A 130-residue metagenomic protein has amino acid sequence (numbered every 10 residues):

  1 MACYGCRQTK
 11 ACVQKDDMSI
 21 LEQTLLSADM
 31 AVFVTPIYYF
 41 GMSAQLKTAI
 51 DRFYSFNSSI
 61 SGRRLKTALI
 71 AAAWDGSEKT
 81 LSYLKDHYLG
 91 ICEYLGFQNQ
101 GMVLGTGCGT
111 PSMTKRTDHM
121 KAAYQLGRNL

Functional and structural regions predicted by a protein language model:
M1, L26, Q98: Structured loop/turn residues at beta-strand edges in well-structured enzyme cores
M1, Q45-L46, S112-K115: Short secondary-structure transition/capping segments
M1-V13: Local cysteine-cluster metal-coordination motifs and their immediate loop/turn environment, predominantly Fe-S cluster
A2, A72, G105: Active-site donor-binding loop signature of nucleotide-sugar glycosyltransferases
R7, W74, T106-G109: Residue-level detector of flexible, active-site-proximal loop/helix-junction positions within diverse enzyme catalytic
A11-L95: Helix-loop-strand module that forms the ligand-binding subsite of alpha/beta enzymes
D86-L130: Glycine-rich phosphate/pyrophosphate-binding loop and the adjoining helix
